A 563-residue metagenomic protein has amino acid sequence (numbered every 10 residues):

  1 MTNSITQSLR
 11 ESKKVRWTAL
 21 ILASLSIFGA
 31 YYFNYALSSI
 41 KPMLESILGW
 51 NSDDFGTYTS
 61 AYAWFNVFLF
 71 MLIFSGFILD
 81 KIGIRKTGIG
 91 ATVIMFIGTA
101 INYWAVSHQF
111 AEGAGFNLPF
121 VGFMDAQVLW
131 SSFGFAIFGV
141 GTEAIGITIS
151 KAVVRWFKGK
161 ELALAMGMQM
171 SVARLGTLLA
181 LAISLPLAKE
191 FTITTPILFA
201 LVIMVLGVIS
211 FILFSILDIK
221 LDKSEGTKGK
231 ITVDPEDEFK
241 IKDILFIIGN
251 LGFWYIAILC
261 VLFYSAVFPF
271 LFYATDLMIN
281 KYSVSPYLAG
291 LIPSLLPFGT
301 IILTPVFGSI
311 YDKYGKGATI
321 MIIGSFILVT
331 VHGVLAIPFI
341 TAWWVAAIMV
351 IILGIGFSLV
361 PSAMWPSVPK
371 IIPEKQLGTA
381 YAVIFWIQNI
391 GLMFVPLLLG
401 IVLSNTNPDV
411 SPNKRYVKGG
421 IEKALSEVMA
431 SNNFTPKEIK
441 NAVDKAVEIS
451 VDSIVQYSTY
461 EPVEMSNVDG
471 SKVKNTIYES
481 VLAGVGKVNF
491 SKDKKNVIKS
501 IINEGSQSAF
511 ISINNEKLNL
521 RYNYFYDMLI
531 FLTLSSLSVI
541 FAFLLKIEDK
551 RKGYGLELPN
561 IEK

Functional and structural regions predicted by a protein language model:
L37-K41, N250-P297, P361, W365 (+1 more regions): Extracytoplasmic gate region of multi-pass secondary transporters
S60-F77, S294-F307: Central cavity-lining transmembrane alpha-helices of secondary-active solute carriers, predominantly the Major
L69-A114, V128: Conserved MFS/SLC helix-loop-helix module at the cytosolic interface between two early adjacent transmembrane helices
D80-T92, D312-F326: Cytoplasmic membrane-interface "Motif A"-like loop-to-helix N-cap segments of 12-TM Major Facilitator Superfamily
V93-F123, F326-I340: C-terminal ends and interior cores of transmembrane alpha-helices in multi-pass membrane transporters/permeases
V128, G134-V172: Cytoplasmic helix-loop-helix junction between adjacent transmembrane helices in 12-TM secondary transporters
Q169-I219: Helix-loop-helix hairpin linking two adjacent transmembrane segments in secondary transporters
G317-M364: C-terminal transmembrane helical hairpin of 12-TM major facilitator-type secondary transporters
